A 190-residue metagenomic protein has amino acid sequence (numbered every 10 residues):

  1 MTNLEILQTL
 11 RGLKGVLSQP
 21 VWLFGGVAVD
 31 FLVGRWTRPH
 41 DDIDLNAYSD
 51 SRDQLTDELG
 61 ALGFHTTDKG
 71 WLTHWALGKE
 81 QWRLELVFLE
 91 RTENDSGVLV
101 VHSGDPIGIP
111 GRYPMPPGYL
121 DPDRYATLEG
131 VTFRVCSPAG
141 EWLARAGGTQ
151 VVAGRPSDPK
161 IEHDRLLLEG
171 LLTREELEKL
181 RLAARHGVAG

Functional and structural regions predicted by a protein language model:
M1-L23, L166, T173-G190: Helical scaffold of the NTase/Pol beta-like nucleotidyltransferase catalytic core
R11-I43, Y48-Q54, S137: Active-site nucleotide-donor binding segment shared across nucleotidyl transfer reactions
V21, T66, F133: Hydrophobic anchor at the start of a short beta-strand that flanks the dinucleotide cofactor-binding loop
L55-L62: Short amphipathic alpha-helices in soluble, non-transmembrane regions that often serve as interface/regulatory elements
G63-V101: Conserved catalytic core of two-metal-ion nucleotidyltransferases
L89-A126: Internal catalytic-core helix/loop-beta-alpha segment that presents or stabilizes conserved functional determinants
M115-V151: Phosphate-handling catalytic interfaces
A144-D164: Active-site neighborhoods of divalent-metal-dependent phosphate/nucleic-acid chemistry enzymes
